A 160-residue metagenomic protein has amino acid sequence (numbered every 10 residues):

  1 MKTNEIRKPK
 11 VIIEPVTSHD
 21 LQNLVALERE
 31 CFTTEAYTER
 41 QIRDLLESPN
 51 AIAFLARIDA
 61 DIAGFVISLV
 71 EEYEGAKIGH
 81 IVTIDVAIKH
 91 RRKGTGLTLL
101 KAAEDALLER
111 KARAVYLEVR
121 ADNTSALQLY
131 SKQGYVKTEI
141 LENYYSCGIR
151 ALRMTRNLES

Functional and structural regions predicted by a protein language model:
M1-I6, N143, G148-S160: Terminal substrate-recognition subdomain of acyl/acetyltransferases
I6-V11, P15-K89, L100-A102, A106 (+2 more regions): Acetyl-CoA-dependent GNAT
F32, F65, H90, L129 (+2 more regions): Conserved hydrophobic/aromatic "anchor" residues that stabilize well-ordered secondary structure elements
R40, E118, S131, V136-L152: Conserved catalytic-core motifs of GNAT/GCN5-like acyltransferases
D44-L45, N123-T124, S146-C147: Short secondary-structure capping/turn micro-motifs that flank functional sites
E72, H90-R91, G148-L152: ABC family nucleotide-binding domain
T83-D85, Y116-E118, R153-T155: Short aromatic/hydrophobic contact patches that present stacked aromatics for nucleic-acid/ligand binding
A87-K101, L108-R110, A114, R120-Q128 (+2 more regions): Conserved glycine-rich acetyl-CoA-binding loop
